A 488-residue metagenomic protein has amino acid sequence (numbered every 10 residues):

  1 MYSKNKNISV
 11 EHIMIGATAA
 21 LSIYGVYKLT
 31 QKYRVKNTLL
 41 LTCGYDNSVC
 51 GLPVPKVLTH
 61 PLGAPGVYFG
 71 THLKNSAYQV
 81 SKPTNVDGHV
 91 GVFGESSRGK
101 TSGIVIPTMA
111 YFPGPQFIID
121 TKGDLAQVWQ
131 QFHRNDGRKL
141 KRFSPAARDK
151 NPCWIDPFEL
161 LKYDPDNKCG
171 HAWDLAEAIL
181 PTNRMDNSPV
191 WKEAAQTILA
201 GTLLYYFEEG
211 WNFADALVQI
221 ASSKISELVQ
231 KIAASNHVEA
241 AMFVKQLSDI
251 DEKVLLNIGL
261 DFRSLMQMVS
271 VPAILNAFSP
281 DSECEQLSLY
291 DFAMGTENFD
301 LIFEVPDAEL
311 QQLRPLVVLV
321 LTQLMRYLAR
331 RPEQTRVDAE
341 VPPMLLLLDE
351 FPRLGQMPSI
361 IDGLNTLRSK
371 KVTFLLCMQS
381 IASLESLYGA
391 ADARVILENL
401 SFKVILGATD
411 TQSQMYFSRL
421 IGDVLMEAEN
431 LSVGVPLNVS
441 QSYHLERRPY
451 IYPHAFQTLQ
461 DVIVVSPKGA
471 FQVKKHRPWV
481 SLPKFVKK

Functional and structural regions predicted by a protein language model:
Y2-G16: Membrane-penetrating hydrophobic segments
I13-V26: Hydrophobic alpha-helical topogenic segments used for membrane insertion/localization
Q31-Y45, P61, H72-A77, S81-V372 (+2 more regions): P-loop NTPase motor domains
C43-P53: Membrane-cytosol interface motif
V54-L62: Detector for small/aliphatic-rich hydrophobic stretches
G63-F69, L376: Non-catalytic interaction surface on structured domains
L364-V464: Conserved ATP-driven motor cores of ASCE-family P-loop NTPases powering translocation/secretion/packaging/pilus
